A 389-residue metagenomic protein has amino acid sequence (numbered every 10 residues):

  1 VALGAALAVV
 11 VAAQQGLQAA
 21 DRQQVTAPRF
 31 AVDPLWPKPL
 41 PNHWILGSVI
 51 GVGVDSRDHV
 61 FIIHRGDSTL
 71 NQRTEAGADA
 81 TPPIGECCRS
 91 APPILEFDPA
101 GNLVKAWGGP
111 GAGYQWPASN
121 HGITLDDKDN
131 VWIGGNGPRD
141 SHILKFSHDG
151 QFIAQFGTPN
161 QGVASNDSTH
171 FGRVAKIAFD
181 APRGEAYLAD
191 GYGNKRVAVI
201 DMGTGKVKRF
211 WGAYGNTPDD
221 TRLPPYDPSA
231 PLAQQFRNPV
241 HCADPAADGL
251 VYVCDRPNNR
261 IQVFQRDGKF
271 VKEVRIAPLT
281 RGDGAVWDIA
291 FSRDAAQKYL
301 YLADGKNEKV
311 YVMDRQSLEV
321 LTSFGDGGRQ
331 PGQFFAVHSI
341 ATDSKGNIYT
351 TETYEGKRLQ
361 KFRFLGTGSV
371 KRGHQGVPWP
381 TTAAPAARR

Functional and structural regions predicted by a protein language model:
V1-V10: Sec-dependent N-terminal signal peptides
V9-R389: Eukaryotic scaffold repeat domains enriched in small/polar residues
